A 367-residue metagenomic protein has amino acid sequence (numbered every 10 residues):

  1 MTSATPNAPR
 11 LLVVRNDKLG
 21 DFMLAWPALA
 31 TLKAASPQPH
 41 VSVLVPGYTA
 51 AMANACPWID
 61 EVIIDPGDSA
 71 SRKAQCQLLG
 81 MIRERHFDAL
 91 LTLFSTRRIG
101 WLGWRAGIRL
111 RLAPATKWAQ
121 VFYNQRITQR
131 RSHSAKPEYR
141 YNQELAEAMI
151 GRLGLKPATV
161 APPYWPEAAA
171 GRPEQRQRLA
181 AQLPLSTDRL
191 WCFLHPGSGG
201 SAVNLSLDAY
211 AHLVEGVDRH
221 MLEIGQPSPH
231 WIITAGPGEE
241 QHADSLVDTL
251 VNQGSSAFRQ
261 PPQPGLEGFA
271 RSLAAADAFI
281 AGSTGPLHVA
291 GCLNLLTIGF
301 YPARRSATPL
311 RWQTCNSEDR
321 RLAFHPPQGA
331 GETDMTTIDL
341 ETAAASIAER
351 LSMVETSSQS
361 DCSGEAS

Functional and structural regions predicted by a protein language model:
M1-S367: Catalytic machinery of carbohydrate-active enzymes, primarily nucleotide-sugar-dependent glycosyltransferases
